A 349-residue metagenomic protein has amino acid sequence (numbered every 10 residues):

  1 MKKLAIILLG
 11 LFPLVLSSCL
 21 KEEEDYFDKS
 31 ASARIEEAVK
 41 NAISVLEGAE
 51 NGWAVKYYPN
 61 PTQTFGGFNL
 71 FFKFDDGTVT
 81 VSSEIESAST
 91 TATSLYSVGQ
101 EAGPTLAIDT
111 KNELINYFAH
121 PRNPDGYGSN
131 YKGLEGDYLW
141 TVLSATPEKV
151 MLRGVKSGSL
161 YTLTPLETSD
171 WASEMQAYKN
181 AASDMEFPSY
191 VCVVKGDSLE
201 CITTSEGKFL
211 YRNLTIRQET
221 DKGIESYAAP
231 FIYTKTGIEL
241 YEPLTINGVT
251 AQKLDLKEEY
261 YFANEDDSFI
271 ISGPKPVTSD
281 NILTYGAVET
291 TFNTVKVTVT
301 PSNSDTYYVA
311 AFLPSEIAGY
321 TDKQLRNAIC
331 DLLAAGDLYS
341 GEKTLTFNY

Functional and structural regions predicted by a protein language model:
K2-L9: Sec-dependent signal peptide recognition, specifically the positively charged N-region followed immediately by
V15-S18: C-terminal motif of bacterial Sec signal peptides marking the signal peptidase cleavage site
L20-T105, D109, S169-S189, V277-S315 (+1 more regions): Acidic/polar, low-complexity intrinsically disordered N-terminal segments immediately downstream of a Sec signal
N60-G103, I115, K195-I238: N-terminal glycine/threonine-rich, aromatic-flanked beta-hairpin/loop signature
A102-P104, S144-V150, T234-I238, L254-A263 (+2 more regions): Ser/Thr- and Asn-enriched, surface-exposed coil loops between beta-strands
A107-L134, S226-V249, D331-G341: An anionic, turn-rich surface loop/hairpin at beta-sheet edges that serves as a generic interaction/coordination patch
K156-P276: Preference for solvent-exposed, low-hydrophobicity sequence contexts
A311-Y349: Recognizes extended acidic, P/S/T-rich segments that occur within or adjacent to Ig-like beta-sandwich modules
